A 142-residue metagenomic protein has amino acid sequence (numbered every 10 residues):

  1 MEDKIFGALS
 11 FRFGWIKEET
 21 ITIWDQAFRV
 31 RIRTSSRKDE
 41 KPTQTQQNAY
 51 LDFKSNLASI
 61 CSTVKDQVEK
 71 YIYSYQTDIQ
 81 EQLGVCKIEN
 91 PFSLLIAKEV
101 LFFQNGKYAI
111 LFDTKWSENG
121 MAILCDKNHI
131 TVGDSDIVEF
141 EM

Functional and structural regions predicted by a protein language model:
M1-G84: Long, contiguous N-terminal structural blocks used for assembly/anchoring
M1-T20, D25, N90-M142: Acidic, proline/glycine-rich low-complexity IDRs
